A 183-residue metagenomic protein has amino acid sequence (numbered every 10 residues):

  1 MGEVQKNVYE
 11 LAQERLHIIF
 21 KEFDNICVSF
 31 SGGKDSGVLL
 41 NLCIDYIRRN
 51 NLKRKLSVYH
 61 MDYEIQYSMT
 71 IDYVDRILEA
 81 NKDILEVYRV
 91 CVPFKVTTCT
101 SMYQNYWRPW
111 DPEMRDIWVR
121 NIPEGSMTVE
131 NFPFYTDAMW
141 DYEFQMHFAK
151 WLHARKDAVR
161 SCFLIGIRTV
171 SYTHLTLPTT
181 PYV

Functional and structural regions predicted by a protein language model:
M1-P181: ATP-dependent adenylation/nucleotidyltransferase module used to activate substrates
